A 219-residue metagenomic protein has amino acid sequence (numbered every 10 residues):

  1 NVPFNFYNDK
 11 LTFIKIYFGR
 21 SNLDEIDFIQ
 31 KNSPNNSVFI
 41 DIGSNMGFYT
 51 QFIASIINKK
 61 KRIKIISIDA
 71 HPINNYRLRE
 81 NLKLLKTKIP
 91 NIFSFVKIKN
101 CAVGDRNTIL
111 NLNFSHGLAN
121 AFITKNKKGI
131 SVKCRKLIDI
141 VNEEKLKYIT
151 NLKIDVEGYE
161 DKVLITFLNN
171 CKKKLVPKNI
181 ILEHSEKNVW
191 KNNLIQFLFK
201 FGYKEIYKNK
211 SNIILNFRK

Functional and structural regions predicted by a protein language model:
N1-I92, N126, N142-E144, L194-Q196 (+2 more regions): S-adenosyl-L-methionine
P3, K10-T12, G104, H116-N120: Active-site/binding-pocket entry motifs
F18-I40, K97, I109-N111, A119 (+3 more regions): Short internal loop-to-helix segment that lines adenine-nucleotide cofactor pockets
S44-M46, P72, V103-D105, V156-E160 (+1 more regions): Short, glycine/acidic-enriched loop or turn micro-motifs at the edges of active sites
I53-K60, N169-P177: Short, conserved loop/helix-junction motifs that constitute active-site signature segments in enzyme catalytic cores
N75, R79, K83-K86, S94-H116: Core alpha/beta nucleotide-donor-binding catalytic domains of modification enzymes
V176-H184: Conserved beta-strand signature within the Rossmann-like core of class I S-adenosyl-L-methionine
